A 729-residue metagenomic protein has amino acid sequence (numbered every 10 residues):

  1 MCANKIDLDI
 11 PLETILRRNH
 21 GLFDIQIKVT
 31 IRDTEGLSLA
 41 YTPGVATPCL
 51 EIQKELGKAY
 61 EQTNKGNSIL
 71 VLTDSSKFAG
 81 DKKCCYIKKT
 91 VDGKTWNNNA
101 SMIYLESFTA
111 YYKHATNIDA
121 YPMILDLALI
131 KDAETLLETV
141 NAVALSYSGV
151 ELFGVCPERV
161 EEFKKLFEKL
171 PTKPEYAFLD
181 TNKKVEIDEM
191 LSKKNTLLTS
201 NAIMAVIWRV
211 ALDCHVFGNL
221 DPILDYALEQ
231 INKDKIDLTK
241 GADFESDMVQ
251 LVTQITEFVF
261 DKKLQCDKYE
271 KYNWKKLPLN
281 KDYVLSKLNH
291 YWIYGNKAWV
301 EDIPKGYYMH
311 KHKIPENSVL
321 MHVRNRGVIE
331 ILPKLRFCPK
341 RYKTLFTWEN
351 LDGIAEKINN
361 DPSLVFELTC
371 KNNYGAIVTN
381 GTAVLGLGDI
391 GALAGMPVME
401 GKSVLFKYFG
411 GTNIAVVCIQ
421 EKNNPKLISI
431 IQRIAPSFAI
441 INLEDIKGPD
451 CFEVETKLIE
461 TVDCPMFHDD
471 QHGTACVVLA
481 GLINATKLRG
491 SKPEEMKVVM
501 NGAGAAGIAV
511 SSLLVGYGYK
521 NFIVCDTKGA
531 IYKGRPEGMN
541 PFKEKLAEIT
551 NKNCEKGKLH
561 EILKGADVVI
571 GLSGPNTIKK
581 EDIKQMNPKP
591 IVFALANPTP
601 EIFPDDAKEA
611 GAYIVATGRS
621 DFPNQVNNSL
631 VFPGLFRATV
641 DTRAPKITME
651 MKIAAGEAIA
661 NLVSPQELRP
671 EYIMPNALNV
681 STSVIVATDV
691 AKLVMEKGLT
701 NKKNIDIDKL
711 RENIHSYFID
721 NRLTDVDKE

Functional and structural regions predicted by a protein language model:
C2-L166, L170, L238, V249 (+8 more regions): N-terminal ligand-binding/catalytic initiation module
A79, K88-D92, W96-T116, E162 (+11 more regions): Glycine-rich phosphate/diphosphate-binding loop of Rossmann-like nucleotide-binding domains
P122-I124, E151-G154, E175-T181, L198-S200 (+9 more regions): General beta-strand structural signal in soluble alpha/beta enzymes
A144, A435, P493, I562-L563 (+1 more regions): A short, aliphatic-rich alpha-helical micro-motif
Y176-T181, N442-D445, V568-F622: ADP-ribose/adenylate-binding Rossmann-like module
M190-D237, G241, S246, D469-D470 (+2 more regions): Adenosine-phosphate binding glycine-rich loop
L224-V284, L288-E301, K305-K311, T642 (+2 more regions): Phosphate-binding loop/pocket of nucleotide- and phosphate-handling active sites
